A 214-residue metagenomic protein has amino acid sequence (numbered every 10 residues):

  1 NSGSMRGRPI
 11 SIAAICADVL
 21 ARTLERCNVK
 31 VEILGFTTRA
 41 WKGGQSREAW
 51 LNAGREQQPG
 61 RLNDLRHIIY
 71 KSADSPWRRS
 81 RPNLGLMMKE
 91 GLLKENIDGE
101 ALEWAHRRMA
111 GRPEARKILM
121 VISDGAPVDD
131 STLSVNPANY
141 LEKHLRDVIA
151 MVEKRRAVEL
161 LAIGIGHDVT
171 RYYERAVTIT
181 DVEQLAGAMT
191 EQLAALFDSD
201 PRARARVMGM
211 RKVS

Functional and structural regions predicted by a protein language model:
N1-S214: Acidic, glycine-rich A-domain
